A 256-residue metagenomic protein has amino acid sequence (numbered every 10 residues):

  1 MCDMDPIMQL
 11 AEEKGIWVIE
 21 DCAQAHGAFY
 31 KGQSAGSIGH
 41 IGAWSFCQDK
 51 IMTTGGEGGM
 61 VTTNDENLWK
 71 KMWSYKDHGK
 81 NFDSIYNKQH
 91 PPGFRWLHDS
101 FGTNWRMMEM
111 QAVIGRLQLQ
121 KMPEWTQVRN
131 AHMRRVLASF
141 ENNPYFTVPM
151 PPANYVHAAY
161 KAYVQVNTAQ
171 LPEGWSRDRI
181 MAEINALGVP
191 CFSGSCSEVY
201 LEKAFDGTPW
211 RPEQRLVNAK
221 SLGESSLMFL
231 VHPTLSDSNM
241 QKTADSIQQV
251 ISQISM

Functional and structural regions predicted by a protein language model:
M1-Q9, E13, F29, E66-M256: PLP-dependent aminotransferase class I/II
M1-T54, M60-L68, M228, H232: Active-site phosphate-binding strand-loop segment of PLP-dependent enzymes
G56-E57, R116: Amphipathic alpha-helical segments within well-ordered protein domains
E57-G58, S246: Short, hydrophobic/aromatic alpha-helical segments in well-folded domains
